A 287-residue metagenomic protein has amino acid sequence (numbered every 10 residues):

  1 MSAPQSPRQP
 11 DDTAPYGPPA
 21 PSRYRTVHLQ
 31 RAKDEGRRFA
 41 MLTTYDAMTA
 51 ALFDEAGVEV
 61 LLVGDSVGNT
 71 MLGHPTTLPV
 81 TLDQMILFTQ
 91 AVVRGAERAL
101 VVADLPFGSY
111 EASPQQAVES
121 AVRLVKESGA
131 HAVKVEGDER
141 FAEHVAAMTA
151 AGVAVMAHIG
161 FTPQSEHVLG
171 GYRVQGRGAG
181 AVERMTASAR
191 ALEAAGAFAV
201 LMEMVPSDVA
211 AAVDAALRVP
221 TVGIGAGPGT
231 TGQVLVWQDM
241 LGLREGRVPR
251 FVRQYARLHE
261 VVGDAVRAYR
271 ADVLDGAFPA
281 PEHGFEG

Functional and structural regions predicted by a protein language model:
S2-R250, A256-G287: Alpha/beta enzyme core
